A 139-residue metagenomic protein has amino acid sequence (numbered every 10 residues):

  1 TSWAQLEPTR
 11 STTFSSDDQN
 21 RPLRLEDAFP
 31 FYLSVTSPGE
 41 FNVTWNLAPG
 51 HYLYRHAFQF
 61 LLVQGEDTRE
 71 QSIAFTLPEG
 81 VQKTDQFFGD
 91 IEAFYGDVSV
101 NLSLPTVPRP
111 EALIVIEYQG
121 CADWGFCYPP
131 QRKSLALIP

Functional and structural regions predicted by a protein language model:
T1-P139: Structural recognition of alpha-helix starts/caps
